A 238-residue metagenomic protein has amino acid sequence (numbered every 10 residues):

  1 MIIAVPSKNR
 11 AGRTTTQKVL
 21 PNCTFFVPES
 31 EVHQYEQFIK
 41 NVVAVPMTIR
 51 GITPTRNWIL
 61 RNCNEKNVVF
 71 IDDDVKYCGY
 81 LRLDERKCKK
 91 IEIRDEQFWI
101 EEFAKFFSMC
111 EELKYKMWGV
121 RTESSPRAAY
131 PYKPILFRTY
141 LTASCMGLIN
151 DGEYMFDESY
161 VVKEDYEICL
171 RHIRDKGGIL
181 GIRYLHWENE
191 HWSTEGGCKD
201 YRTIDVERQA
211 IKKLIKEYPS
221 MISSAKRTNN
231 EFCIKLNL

Functional and structural regions predicted by a protein language model:
M1, N9-A11, Y160-L238: C-terminal catalytic/acceptor-binding lobe
I2-F38: Short, well-formed alpha-helical segments that are part of the catalytic scaffolds of diverse glycosyltransferases
S7-G12, R50, N150-G152: Short beta->alpha connector loops
N9-G12, V32, V75-C78, S125-R127: Short acidic, S/G/P-rich loop/turn micro-motifs used as interaction or catalytic elements
T14-T16, Y35-Q37, G79-R82, A128-P134 (+1 more regions): A short acidic (Asp/Glu
V27-I71, K76-I91: Active-site-proximal specificity loops/subdomain of glycosyltransferases
V68-D72, K116-R121, I179-R183, S223-A225: A structural signal for short, well-ordered beta-strand segments and their strand-loop junctions that often border
C78-E167: Conserved catalytic core of nucleotide-sugar-dependent glycosyltransferases
